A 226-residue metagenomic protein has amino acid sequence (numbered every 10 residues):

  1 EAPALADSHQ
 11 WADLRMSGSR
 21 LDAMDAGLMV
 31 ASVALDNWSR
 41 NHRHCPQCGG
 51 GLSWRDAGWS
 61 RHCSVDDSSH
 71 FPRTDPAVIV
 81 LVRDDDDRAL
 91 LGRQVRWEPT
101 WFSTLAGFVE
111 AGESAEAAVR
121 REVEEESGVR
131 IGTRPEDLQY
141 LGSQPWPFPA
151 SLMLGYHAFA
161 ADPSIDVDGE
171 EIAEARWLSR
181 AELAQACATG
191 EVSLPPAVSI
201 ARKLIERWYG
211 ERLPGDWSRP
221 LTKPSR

Functional and structural regions predicted by a protein language model:
E1-H42, S53-W54, W97-F102, P149 (+1 more regions): Nudix hydrolase/Nudix homology domain
A31-R83: Cys/His-rich short segments
S60-T104, F108-V109, P135, Q139: N-terminal strand-loop-strand
V78, L154, A173: Change "...and in nucleic-acid phosphodiester-cleaving endonucleases..." to "...and in nucleic-acid processing enzymes
D85-D87, G128-Q139, D216-T222: Intrinsically disordered, low-complexity coil segments
T104-L141, Y156, S164: The catalytic Nudix box helix
Q144-D166: Active-site-adjacent beta-strand/loop module that shapes the phosphate/pyrophosphate-binding cleft
